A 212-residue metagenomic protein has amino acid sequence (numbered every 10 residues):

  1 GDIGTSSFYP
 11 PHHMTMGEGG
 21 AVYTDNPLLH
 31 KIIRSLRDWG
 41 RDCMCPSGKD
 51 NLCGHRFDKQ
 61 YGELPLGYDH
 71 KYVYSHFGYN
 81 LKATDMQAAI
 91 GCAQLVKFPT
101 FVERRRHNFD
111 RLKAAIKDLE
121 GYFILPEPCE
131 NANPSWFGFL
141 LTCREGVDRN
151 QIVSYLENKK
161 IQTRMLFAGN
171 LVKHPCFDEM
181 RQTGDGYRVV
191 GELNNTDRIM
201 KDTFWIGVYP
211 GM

Functional and structural regions predicted by a protein language model:
G1-M16, K31, K71-V73: Conserved active-site segment immediately N-terminal to the catalytic lysine that forms the internal aldimine
S7, P11, Y23, L36: Mid-sequence acidic-hydrophobic segments that form the walls of catalytic/ligand-binding cavities or oligomerization
M16-G19, G91: Adenylate-forming
D25-M212: PLP-dependent aminotransferase class I/II
